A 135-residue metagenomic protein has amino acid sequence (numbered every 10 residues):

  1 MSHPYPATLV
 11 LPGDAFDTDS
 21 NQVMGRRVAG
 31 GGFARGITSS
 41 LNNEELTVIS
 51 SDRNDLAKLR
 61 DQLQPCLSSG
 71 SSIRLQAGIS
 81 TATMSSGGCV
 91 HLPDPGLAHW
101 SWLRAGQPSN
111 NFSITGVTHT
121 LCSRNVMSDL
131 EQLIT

Functional and structural regions predicted by a protein language model:
M1-M84: N-terminal pre-catalytic "stem/leader" segment of glycosyltransferase-like enzymes
L56-I134: Extended catalytic core of nucleotide-activated donor transferases of GT-like folds
